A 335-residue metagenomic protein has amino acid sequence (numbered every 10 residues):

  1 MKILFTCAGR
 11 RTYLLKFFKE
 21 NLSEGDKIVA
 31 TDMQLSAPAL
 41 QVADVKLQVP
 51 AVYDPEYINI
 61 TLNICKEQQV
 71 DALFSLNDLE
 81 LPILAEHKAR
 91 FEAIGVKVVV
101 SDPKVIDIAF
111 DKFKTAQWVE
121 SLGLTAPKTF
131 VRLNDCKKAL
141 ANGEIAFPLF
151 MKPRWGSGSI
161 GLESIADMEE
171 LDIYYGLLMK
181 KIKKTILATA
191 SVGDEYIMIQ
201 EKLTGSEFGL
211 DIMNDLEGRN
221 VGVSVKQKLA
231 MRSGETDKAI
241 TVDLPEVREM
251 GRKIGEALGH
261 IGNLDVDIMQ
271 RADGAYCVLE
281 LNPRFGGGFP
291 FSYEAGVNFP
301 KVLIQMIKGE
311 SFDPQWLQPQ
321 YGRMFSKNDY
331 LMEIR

Functional and structural regions predicted by a protein language model:
M1-V100: ATP-binding N-terminal substructure of ATP-dependent carboxylate-amine bond-forming enzymes
L4-F5, A72-S75, P127-T129, M198-Q200 (+1 more regions): Short catalytic-loop micro-motif centered on adjacent basic/acidic residues
A39-Q41, E56-N59, D107-D111, S159-G161 (+1 more regions): Short, charged, surface-exposed secondary-structure boundary motifs
Q68, R232, D243-R335: ATP-dependent carboxylate activation and anion-phosphoryl transfer catalytic cores that bind Mg-ATP to form
I106-I197, T204, L216-E217: Active-site nucleotide/adenylate-binding loops and adjacent lid/helix of ATP-dependent enzymes
Y175-T236, I240-R252, E256, Q270-C277: Phosphate-binding site of ATP-dependent enzymes
